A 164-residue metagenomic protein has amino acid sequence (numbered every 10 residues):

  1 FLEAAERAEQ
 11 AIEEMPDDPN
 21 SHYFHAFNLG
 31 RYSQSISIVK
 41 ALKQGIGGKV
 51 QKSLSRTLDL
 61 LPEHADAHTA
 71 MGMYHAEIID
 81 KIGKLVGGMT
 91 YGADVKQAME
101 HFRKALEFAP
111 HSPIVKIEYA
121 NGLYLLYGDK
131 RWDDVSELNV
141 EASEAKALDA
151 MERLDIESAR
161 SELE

Functional and structural regions predicted by a protein language model:
F1-D17, F27-E63, M73-F108, Y124-E137 (+2 more regions): Short coil/linker segments at helix-helix boundaries
F24, R31, A70, E77 (+2 more regions): "A position-specific structural signal for the A-helix of alpha-solenoid helical repeats
K104, S112, K116: Surface-exposed substrate-engagement region within the catalytic domains of secreted or surface-exposed extracellular
N139-E164: A cross-kingdom marker for long, charged
